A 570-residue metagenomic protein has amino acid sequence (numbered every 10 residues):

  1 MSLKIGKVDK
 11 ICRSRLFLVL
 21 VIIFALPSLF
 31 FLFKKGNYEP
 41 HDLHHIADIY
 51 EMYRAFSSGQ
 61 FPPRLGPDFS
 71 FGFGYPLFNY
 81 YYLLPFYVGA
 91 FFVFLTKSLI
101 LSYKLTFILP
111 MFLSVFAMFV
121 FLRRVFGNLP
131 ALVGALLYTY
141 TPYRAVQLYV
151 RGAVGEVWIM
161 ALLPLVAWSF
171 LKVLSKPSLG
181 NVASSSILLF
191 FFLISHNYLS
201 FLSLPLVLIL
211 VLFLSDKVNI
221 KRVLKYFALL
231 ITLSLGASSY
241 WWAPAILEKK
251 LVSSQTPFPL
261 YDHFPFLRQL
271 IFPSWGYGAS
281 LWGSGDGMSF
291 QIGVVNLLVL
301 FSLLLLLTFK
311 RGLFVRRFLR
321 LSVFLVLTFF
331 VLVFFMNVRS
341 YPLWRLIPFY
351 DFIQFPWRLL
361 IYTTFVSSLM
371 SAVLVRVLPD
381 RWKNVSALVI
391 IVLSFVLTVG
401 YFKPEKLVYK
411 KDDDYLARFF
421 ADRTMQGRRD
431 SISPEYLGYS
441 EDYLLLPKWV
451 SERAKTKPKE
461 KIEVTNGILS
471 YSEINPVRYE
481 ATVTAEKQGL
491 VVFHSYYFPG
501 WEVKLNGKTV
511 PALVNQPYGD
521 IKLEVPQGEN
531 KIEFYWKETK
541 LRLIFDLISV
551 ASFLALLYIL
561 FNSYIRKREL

Functional and structural regions predicted by a protein language model:
S2, L32, P62, D68-S70 (+12 more regions): Compositionally biased, low-complexity repeat tracts
S2-Y409, N530-Y535, R542-L570: Membrane-embedded transmembrane-helix bundle of lipid-linked glycan/lipid transferases
F56, Y82, P110-F116, S178 (+5 more regions): Extracytoplasmic
S451-L570: Active-site-proximal, structured, solvent-exposed surfaces of multi-pass membrane proteins that position macromolecular
